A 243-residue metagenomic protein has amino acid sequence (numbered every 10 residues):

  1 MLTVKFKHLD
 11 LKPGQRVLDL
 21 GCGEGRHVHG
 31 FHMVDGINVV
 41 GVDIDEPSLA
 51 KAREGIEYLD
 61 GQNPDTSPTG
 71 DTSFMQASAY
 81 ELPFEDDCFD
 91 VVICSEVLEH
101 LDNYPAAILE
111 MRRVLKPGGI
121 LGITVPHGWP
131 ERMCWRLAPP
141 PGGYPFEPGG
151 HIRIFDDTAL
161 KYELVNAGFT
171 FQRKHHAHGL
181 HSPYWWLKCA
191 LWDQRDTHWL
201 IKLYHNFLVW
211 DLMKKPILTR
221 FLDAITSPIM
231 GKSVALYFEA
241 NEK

Functional and structural regions predicted by a protein language model:
M1, R26, K51, G55-T69 (+5 more regions): S-adenosyl-L-methionine-dependent methyltransferase catalytic module, highlighting the catalytic core
M1-Q15, G30: Conserved alpha-helix/loop element of class I SAM-dependent methyltransferases that forms part of the SAM/SAH-binding
Q15-G23: Conserved class I S-adenosyl-L-methionine
E24-G36: Conserved SAM-binding loop of SAM-dependent methyltransferases across substrates and taxa, primarily the Class I
N38-D43: Conserved SAM-binding motif I beta-strand of class I
D45-P47: Conserved SAM/SAH-binding beta-strand->alpha-helix loop
Y80-V91: A short acidic, Gly/Pro-enriched loop at the edge of an enzyme's catalytic core that lines a small-molecule cofactor
C94-V97: A short beta-strand submotif of the Rossmann-like class I SAM-dependent methyltransferase core that lines
